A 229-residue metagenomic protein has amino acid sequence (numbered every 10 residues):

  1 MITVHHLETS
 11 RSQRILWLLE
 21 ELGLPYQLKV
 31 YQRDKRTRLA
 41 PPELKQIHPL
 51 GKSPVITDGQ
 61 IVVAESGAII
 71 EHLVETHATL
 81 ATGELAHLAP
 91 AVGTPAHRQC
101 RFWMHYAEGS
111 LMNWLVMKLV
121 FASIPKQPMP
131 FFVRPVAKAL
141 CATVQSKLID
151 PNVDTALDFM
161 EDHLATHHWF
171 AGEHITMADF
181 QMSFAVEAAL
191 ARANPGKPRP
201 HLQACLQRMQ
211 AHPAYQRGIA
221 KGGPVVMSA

Functional and structural regions predicted by a protein language model:
M1-K138, T143: GST-like domain detector, emphasizing the conserved glutathione-binding G-site in the N-terminal thioredoxin-like
V4, L19, I56, M160 (+2 more regions): Residue-level signal for nonpolar/aromatic packing positions in well-ordered secondary structure
R33-D34, A178, G223: Conserved beta-strand edge residues that scaffold enzyme active sites
D58, S66, T176-A178, A214: Soluble, non-transmembrane catalytic domains of enzymes that act on hydrophobic metabolites at membranes
T82-A91, N113-L115, W169-E173, P198 (+1 more regions): Short, hydrophobic secondary-structure boundary micro-motifs
A107-R208: GST-like fold's C-terminal all-alpha helical module
Y215-A229: Terminal-tail/helix-coil boundary detector
